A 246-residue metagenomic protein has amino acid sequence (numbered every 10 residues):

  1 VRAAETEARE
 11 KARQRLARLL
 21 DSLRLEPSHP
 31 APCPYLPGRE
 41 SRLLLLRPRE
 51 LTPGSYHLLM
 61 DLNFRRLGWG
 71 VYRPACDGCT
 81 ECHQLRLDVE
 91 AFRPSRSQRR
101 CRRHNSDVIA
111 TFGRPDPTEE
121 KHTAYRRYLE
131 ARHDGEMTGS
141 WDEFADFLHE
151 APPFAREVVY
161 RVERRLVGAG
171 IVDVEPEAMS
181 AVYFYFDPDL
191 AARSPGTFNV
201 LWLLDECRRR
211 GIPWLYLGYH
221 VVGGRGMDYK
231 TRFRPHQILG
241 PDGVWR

Functional and structural regions predicted by a protein language model:
R2-R65, W69-A91, V162, A169-P188: Conserved donor-binding loop and adjoining core beta-sheet/short helix segment in diverse acyl/aminoacyl transferases
L59, Y125, V200-L203, K230: Residue-level preference for non-acidic, small/hydrophobic
L67-G78, Q84-A192, R232: A conserved beta-strand-loop-helix scaffold within acyl/acetyltransferase catalytic domains
P74, H83-E90, W214-R246: Active-site/acyl-donor-binding loops of N-acyltransferases
A192-L204: Conserved acetyl-CoA-binding loop-helix of GNAT-fold acetyltransferases
C207: Hydrophobic pocket-lining residues that define ligand/cofactor binding sites across diverse proteins
